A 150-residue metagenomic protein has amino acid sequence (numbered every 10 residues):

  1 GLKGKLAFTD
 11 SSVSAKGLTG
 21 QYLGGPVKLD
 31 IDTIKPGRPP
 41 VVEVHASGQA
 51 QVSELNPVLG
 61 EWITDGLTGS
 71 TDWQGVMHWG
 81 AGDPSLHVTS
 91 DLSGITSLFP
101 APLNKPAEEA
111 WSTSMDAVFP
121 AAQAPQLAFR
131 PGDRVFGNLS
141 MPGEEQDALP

Functional and structural regions predicted by a protein language model:
G1-P150: Interface amphipathic segments
